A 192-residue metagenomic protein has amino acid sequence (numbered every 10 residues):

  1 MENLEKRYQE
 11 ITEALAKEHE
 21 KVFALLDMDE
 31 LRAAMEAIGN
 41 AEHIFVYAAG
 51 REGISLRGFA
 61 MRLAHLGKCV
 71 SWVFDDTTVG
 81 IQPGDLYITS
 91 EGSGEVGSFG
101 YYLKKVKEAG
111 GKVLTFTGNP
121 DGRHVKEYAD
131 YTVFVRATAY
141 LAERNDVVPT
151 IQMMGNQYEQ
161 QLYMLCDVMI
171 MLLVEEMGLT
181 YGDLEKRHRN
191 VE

Functional and structural regions predicted by a protein language model:
M1-A24: Generic N-terminal amphipathic, Lys/Arg-enriched alpha-helix
M1-E2, K6, V168, V174-E192: A short, charged, Gly/Pro-tolerant segment at domain boundaries
E18-L25, L66, T132-V135, V168 (+1 more regions): Change "in soluble alpha/beta enzymes" to "in soluble alpha/beta proteins
F23-N40: A short, well-structured juxtamembrane/interface segment
D29-R32, I54, G182: Short, solvent-exposed positions on alpha-helices
F45-M164: Glycine-rich phosphate-binding loops that contact phosphosugars or nucleotide phosphates
